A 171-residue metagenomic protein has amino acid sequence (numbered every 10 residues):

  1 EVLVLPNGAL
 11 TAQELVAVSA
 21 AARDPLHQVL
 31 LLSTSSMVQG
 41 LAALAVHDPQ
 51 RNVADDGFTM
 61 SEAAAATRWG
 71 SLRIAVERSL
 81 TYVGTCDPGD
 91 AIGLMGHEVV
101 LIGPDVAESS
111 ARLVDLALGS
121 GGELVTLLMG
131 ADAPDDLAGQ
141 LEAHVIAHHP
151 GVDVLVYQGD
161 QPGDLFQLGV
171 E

Functional and structural regions predicted by a protein language model:
E1-E171: N-terminal loops that bind phosphate or other acidic moieties and the adjacent beta-alpha structural core
